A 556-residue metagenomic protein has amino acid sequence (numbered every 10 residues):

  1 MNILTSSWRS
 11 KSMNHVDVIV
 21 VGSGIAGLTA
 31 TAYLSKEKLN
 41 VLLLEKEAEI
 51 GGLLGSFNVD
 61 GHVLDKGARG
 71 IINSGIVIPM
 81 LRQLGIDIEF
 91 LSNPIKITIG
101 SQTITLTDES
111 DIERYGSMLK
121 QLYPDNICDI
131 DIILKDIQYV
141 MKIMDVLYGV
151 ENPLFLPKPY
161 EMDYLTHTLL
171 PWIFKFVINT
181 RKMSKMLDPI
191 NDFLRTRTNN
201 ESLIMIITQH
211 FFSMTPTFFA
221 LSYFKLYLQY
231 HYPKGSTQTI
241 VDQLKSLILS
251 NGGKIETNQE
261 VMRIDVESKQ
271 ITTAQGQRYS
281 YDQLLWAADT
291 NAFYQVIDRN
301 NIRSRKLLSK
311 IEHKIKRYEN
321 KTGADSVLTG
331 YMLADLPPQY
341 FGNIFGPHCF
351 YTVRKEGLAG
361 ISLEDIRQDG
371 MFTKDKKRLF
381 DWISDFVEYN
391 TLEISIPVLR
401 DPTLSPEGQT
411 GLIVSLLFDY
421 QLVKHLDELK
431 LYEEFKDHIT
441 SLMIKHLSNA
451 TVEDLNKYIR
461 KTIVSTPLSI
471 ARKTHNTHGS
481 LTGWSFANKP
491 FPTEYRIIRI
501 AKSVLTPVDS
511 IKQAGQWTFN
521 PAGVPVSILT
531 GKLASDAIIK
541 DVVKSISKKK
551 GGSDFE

Functional and structural regions predicted by a protein language model:
M1-V18, K36-E37, L505, I546-E556: Extreme N-terminal leader/targeting segments of oxidoreductases
S6-G149: N-terminal glycine-rich phosphate/pyrophosphate-binding loop and immediately adjacent elements
A68, Q516-I538: A conserved FAD-binding loop/helix module that cradles the flavin
Q138-N251, N258, N476-P492: Active-site/ligand-binding neighborhood in enzyme catalytic cores
N200-F211, Y389-S395, E453-N520: A glycine-rich dinucleotide-binding beta-alpha-beta segment and adjacent secondary-structure elements that constitute
P233, D242, M262-E267, T272-P406: Mid-domain catalytic core of redox enzymes that form a hydrophobic substrate pocket/lid adjacent to a catalytic redox
S326, M332, H348, N390 (+1 more regions): Glycine-rich, aromatic-lined ligand/substrate-binding cores of catalytic and carbohydrate-binding domains
I366-V387, Y432-R472: Flavin-binding catalytic cores
